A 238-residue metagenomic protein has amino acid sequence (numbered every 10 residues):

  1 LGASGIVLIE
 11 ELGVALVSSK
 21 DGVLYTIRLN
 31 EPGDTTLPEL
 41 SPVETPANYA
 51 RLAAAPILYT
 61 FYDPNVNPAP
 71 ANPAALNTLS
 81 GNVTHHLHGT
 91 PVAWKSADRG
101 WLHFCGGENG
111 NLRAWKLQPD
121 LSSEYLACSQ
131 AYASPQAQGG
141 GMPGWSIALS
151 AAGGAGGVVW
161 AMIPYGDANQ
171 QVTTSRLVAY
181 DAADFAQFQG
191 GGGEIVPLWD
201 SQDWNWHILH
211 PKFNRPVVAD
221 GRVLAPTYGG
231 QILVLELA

Functional and structural regions predicted by a protein language model:
L1-G2, V7-A238: Extracytoplasmic/lumenal domain signature
